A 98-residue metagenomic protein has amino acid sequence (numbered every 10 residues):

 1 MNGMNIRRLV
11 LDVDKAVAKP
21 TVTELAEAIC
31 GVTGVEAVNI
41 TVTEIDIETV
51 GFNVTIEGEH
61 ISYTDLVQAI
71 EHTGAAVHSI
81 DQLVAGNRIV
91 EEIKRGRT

Functional and structural regions predicted by a protein language model:
M1-T98: Long, contiguous binding/interaction regions
